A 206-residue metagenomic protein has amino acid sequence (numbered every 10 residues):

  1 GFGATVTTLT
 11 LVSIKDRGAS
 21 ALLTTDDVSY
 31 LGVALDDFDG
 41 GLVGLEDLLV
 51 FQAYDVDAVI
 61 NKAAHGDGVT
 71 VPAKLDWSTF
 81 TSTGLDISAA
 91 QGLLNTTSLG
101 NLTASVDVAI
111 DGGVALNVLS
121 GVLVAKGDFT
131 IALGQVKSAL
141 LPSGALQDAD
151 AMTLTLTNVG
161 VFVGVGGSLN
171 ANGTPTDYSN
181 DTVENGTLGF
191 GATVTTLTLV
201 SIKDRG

Functional and structural regions predicted by a protein language model:
G1-G206: N-terminal low-complexity, acidic/Ser/Thr/Gly/Pro-rich segments that act as secretory/membrane-targeting modules
